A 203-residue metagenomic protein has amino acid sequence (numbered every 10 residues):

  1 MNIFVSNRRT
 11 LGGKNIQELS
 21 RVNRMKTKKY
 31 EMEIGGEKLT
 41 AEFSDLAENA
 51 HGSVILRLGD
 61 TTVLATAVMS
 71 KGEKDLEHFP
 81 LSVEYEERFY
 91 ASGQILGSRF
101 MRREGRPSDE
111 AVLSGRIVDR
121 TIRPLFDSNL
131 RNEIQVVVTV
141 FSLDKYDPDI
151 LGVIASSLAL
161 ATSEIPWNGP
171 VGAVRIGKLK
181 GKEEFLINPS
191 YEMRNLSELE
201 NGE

Functional and structural regions predicted by a protein language model:
S6, G12-R24: Short, Lys/Arg-enriched N-terminal segments with co-localized hydrophobic residues within the first ~10-30 amino acids
M25-N49, S53-V54: Short, Gly/Pro- and small/polar-rich lid/capping loops
A41, P124-S128, A161-G172: Active-site phosphate-binding and catalytic loops of NTP-dependent enzymes
S44, A50-V54, Q135, G169-A173 (+1 more regions): Gly/Lys-enriched N-terminal cap/neck module of very large, oligomeric protein machines
A50-I134, V140, Y146: Glycine-rich, flexible beta-strand/loop modules in the N-terminal catalytic cores of phosphate-handling
D147-V153, P170: Short glycine/serine/threonine-rich phosphate/pyrophosphate-binding segments that cradle anionic phosphate groups
L151-S163: Stable alpha-helical structural segments in soluble proteins, enriched in small hydrophobic residues
E164-E203: Mobile "lid/hinge" segments at catalytic clefts and subdomain interfaces of large enzymes
